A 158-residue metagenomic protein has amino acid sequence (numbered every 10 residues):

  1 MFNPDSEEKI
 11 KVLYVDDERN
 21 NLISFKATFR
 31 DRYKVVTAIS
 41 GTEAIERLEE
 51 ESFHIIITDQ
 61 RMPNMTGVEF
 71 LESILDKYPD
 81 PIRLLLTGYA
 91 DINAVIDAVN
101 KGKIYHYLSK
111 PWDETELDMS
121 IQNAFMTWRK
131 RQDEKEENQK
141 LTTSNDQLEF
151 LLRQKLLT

Functional and structural regions predicted by a protein language model:
M1-L13, E136, K140-T158: Non-catalytic signal-transmission and effector/linker regions of two-component phosphorelay proteins
E7-N20, S24-F29, I56-I57: Conserved acidic segment of CheY-like receiver
T37-E46, G67: Helix N-cap/capping motif at the beta->alpha junctions
E49-E51, S73-D80, K101-G102: Conserved phosphotransfer cores of two-component systems
M62: Receiver (REC) domain active-site loop signature in two-component systems and cognate sites in sensor histidine kinases
E69, A90-Y107: Alpha4 helix (beta4-alpha4-beta5 surface) of REC/receiver domains from two-component response regulators
N93, W112-I121, F125: C-terminal output helix
